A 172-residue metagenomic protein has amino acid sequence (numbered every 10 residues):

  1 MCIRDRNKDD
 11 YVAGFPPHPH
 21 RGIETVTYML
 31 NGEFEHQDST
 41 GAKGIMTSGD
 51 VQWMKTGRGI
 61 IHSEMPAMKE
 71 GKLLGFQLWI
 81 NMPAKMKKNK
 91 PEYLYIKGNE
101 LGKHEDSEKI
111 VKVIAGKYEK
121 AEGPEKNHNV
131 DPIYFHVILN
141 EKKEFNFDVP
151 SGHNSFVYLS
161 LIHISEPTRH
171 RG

Functional and structural regions predicted by a protein language model:
M1-D5, H163-G172: Residue-level detector of conserved catalytic or cofactor/ligand-binding positions in enzyme active sites
R4-L30, E100-N146: A short glycine-rich, His/Asp/Glu-containing loop-to-beta-strand
R21-G41, D50-V51, V149-S165: Glycine- and acidic-residue-biased ligand/ion/polar-headgroup-sensing regions
E24, G44, D50-Q52, H62 (+6 more regions): Generic beta-strand structural signal
E35-D38, M54, I61-E70, F145-D148 (+1 more regions): Short beta-strand His + acidic residue motifs that chelate non-heme Fe in jelly-roll/DSBH and cupin folds
G49, G57, N140-E144, G152: Tight coil/turn sites that cap or link beta-strands
G57-M86, R169: Ligand-binding loop in jelly-roll beta-barrel domains
M82-K109: Long amphipathic alpha-helical segments that form oligomerization/scaffold cores
